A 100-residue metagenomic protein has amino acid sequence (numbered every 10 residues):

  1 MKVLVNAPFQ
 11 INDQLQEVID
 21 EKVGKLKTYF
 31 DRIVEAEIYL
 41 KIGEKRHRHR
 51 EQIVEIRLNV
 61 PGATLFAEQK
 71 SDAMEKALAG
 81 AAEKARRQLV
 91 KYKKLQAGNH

Functional and structural regions predicted by a protein language model:
M1-H100: N-terminal, polar/charged subdomain of small-to-medium soluble alpha/beta proteins
